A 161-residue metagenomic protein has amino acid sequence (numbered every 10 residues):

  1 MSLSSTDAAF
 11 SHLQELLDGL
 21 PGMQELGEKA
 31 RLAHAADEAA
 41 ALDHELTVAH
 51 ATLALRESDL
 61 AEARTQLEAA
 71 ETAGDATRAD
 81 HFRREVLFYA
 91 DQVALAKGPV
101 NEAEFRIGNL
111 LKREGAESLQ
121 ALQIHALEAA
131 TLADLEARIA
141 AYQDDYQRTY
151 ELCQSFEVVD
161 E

Functional and structural regions predicted by a protein language model:
M1-E161: Extended, charged heptad-repeat coiled-coil rod domains that mediate dimerization and scaffolding in large chromosome
